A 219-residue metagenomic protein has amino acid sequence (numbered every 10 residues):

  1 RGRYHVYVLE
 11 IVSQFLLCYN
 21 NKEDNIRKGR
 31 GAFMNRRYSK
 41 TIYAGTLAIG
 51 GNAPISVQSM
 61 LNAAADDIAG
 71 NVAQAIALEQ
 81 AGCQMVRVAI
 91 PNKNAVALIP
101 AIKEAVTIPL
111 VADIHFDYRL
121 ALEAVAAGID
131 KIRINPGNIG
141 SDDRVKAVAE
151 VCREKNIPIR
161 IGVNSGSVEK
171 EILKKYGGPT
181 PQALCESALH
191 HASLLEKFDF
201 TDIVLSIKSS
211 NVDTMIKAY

Functional and structural regions predicted by a protein language model:
R1-R3, R27-R30: Basic polycationic patches enriched in arginine
V6-V8: Short hydrophobic alpha-helical segments enriched in small aliphatic residues
V12, I26-R27: Residues marking helix boundaries in flexible regions
F15: Cationic, low-complexity basic patches in intrinsically disordered or flexible, solvent-exposed regions
K28-F33, A218-Y219: Short, intrinsically disordered, charge-balanced linker/junction segments flanking boundaries in proteins
S39, Y43-A44, I49-V88, K93 (+5 more regions): Alpha/beta enzyme core
D113: Residue-level signal for inorganic ion chemistry
